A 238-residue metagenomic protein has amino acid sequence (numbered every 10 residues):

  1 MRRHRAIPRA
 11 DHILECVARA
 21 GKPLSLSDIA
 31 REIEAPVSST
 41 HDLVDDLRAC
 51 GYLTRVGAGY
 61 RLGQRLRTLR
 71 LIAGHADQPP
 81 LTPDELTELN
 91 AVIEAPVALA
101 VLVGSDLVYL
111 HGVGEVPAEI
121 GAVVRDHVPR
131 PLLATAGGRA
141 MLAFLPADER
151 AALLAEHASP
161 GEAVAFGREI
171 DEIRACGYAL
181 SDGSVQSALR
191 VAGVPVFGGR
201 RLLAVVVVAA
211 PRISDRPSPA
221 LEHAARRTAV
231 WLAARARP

Functional and structural regions predicted by a protein language model:
M1-A76, V230-A234: N-terminal helix-turn-helix
R9, S39, R65, L81 (+3 more regions): Charged catalytic carboxylate motif
C16, E32, L81-V92, P96-A98 (+3 more regions): Amphipathic alpha-helical regulatory segments at dimerization interfaces that relay allosteric signals between sensory
A18, L142, P146, R226-R237: Short amphipathic alpha-helical signal-transduction/dimerization elements
R61-L154: Amphipathic alpha-helical effector-binding/dimerization core of metabolite-sensing transcriptional regulators
E88, V97-A98, A155-P160, C176-G183: Short helix-to-loop capping/linker segments positioned immediately adjacent to catalytic or ligand/cofactor-binding
E162-L232: Extended hydrophobic
